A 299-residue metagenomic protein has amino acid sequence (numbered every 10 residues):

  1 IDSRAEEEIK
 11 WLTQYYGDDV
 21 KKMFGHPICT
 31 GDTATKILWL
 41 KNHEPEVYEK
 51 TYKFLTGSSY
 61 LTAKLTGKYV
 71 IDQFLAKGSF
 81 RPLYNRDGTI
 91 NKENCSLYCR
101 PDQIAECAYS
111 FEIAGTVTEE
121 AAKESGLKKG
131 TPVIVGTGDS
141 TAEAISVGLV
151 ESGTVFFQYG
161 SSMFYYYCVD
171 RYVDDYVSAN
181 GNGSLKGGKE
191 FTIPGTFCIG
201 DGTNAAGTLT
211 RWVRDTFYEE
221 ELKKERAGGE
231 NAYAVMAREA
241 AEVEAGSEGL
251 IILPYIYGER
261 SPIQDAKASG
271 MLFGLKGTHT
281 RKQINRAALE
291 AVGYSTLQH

Functional and structural regions predicted by a protein language model:
I1-R4, G78-S79: A charged helix-plus-loop insertion that forms the helical arch/lid used to bind and gate nucleic-acid substrates
S3-H43, Y84-G88, K92-L97, G188-N231 (+1 more regions): Glycine-rich phosphate-binding loop plus the immediately following alpha-helix
Q14, G67, V150-E151, R171 (+2 more regions): Short, well-ordered loop/turn and helix-capping segments at boundaries between secondary-structure elements and domains
V20-S140, T210, L253-Y257, N285 (+1 more regions): Gly/Ser/Thr-rich active-site cleft segment
D32, P82-P194, N204-A205, E221 (+2 more regions): ATP-dependent carbohydrate kinase catalytic cores
K129, V133, N182-F191, C198 (+3 more regions): Secondary-structure capping and boundary motifs in well-ordered enzyme cores
E244-H299: Activation-segment/catalytic-loop signature of the eukaryotic protein kinase fold
